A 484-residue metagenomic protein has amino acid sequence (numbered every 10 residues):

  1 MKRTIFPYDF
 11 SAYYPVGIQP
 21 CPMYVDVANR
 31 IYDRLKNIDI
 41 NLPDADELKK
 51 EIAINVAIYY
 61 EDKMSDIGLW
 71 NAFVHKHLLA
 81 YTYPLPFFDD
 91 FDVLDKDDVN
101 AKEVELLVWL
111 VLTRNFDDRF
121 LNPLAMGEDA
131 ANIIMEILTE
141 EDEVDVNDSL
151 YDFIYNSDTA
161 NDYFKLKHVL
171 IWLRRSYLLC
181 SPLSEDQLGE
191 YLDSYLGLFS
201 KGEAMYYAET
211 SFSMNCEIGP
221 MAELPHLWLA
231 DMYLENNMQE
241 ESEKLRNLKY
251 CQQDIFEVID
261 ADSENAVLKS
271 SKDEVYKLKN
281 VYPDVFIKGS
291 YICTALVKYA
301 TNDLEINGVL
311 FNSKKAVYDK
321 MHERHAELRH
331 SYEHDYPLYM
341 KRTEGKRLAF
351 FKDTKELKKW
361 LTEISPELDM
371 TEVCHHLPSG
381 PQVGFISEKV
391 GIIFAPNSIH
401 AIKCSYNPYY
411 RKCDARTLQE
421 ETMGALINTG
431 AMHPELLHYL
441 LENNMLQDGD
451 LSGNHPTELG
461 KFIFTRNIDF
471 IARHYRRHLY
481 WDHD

Functional and structural regions predicted by a protein language model:
M1-C251, Y299-D484: Mixed-charge, low-complexity intrinsically disordered regions
D254: Short metal-coordination and nucleic-acid-contact micro-motifs, chiefly zinc-binding Cys/His arrays
E264-L268: Short aromatic-glycine-enriched beta-strand elements
S270-V281: Short, structured beta-strand/loop micro-motifs enriched in basic residues and often containing a Trp
N280-V297: Short nucleic-acid-contacting surface segments enriched for D/E, G, S/T with interspersed K/R
